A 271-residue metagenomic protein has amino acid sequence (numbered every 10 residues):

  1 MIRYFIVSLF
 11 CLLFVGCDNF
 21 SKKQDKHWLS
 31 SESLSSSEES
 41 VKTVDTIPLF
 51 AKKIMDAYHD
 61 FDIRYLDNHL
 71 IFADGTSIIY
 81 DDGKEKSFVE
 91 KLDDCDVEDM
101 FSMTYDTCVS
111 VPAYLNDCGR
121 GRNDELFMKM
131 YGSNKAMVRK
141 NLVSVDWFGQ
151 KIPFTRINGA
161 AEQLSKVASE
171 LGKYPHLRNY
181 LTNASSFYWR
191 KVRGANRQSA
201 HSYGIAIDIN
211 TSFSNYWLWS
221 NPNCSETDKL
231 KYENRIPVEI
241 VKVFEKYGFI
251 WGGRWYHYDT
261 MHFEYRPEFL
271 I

Functional and structural regions predicted by a protein language model:
I2-S8: Sec-dependent signal peptide recognition, specifically the positively charged N-region followed immediately by
V15-G16: C-terminal motif of bacterial Sec signal peptides marking the signal peptidase cleavage site
D25-V41: Post-signal peptide N-terminal segment of mature Sec-exported envelope proteins
K42-W255: Cell-envelope/glycan interface and biosynthesis
K246-I271: A cross-kingdom marker for long, charged
